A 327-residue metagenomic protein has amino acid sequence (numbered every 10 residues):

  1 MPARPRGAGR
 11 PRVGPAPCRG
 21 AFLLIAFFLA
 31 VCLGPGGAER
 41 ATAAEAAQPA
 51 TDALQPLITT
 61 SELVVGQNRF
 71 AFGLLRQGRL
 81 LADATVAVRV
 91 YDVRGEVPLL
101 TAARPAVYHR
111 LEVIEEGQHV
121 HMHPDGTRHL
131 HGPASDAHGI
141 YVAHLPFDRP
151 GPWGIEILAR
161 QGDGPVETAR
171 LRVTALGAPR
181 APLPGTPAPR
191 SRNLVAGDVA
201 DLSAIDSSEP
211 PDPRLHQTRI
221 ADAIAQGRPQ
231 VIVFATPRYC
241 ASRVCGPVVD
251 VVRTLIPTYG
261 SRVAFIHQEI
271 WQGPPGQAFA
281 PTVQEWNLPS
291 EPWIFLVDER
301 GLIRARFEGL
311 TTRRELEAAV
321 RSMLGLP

Functional and structural regions predicted by a protein language model:
M1-C18: N-terminal secretory signal peptides that target proteins for export/translocation
G20-G34: Bacterial N-terminal signal peptides
A44-I205: Contiguous segments within soluble domain cores/interaction surfaces
A181, R304, E308-P327: Thiol-/selenol-based redox modules, centered on thioredoxin-like and closely related oxidoreductase domains
D201, D212, I220-C240: Short active-site neighborhood of thiol/selenol oxidoreductases, capturing the structured segment around
F234, G260-G276: Thiol-based oxidoreductase modules, predominantly thioredoxin-like and allied folds used for disulfide exchange
S242-Y259: Typically the conserved alpha-helix immediately C-terminal to a functionally engaged Cys/Sec in thioredoxin-like
E269-E291, L296-R300, S322: Thioredoxin-like thiol-disulfide oxidoreductase module
